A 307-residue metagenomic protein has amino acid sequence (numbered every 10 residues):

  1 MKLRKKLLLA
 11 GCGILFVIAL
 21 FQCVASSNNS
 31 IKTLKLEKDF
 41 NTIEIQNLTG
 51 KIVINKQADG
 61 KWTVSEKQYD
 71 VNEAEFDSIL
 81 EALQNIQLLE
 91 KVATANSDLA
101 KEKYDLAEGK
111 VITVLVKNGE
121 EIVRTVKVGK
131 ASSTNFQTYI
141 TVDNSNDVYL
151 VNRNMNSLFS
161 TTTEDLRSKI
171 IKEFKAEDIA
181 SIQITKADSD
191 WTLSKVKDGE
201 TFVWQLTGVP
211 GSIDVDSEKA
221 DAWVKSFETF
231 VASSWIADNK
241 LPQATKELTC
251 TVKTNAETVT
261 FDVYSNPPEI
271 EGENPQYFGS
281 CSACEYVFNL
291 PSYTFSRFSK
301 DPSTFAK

Functional and structural regions predicted by a protein language model:
M1-K307: A short-motif feature that recognizes glycine-rich, charge-decorated loops that bind or process nucleotide phosphates
